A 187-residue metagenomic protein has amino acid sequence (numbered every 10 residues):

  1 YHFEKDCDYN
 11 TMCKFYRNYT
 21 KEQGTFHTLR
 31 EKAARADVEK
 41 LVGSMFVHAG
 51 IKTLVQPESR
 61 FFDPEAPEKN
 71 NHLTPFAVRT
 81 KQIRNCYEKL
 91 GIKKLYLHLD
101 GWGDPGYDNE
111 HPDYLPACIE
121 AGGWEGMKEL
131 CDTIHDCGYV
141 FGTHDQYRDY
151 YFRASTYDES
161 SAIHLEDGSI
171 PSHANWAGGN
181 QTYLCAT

Functional and structural regions predicted by a protein language model:
Y1-Y96, N109, C118-A121, T133 (+1 more regions): Carbohydrate-recognition beta-sandwich/jelly-roll modules in extracellular/periplasmic carbohydrate-active proteins
K52-A77, C118, V140-T187: Active-site-adjacent "subsite" loops/lids of carbohydrate-active enzymes
L97-D104, D145-Y150: Short, solvent-exposed turn/loop segments enriched in Gly/Ser/Thr/Pro and often Arg
D104-E110, F152-A154: Short acidic/His/Gly/Ser-rich catalytic and metal-binding motifs that mark active-site loops of diverse hydrolases
Y114-L115: Eukaryote-specific intrinsically disordered, low-complexity regulatory regions enriched for Ser/Thr/Pro/Gln
G126-T133: Catalytic-core regions built around general acid/base machinery
